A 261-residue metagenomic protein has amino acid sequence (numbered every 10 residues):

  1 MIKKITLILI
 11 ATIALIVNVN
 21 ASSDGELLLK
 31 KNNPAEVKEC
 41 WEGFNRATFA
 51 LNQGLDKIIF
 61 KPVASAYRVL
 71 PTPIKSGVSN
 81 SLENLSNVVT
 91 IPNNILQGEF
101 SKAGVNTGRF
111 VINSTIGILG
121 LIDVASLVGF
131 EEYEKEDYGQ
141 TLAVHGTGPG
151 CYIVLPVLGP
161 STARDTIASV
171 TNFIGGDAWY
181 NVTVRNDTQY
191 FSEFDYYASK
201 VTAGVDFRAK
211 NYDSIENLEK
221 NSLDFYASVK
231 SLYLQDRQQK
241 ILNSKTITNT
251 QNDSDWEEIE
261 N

Functional and structural regions predicted by a protein language model:
M1-L7: Bacterial N-terminal signal peptides that target proteins for export
L7-I16: Bacterial N-terminal signal peptides
S22-A35, H145-N261: A structured, mid-to-C-terminal "fold-capping" secondary-structure block
N33-F44, D56: Short, membrane-interfacial amphipathic segments enriched in basic
G43-F44, P73-N80, A103-N113: Alpha-helical scaffold segments that form or flank carboxylate-/histidine-based iron centers
I58-S76, V128, G139: Membrane interface segments of multi-pass transport proteins and intramembrane proteases
N84, I91-A163: Mid-length scaffold segments of soluble, non-membrane domains
